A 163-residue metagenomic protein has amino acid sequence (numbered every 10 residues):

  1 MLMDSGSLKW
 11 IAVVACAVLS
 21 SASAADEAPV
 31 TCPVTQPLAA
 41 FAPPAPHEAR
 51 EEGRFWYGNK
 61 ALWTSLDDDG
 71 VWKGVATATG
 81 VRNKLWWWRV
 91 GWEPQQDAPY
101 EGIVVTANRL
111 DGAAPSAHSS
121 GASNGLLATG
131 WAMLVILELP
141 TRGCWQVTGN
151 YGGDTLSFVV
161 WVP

Functional and structural regions predicted by a protein language model:
L2, A24-A25: Intrinsically disordered, low-complexity regulatory regions of eukaryotic regulatory proteins
L2-I11: Bacterial N-terminal signal peptides that target proteins for export
V14-A24: Hydrophobic h-region of N-terminal signal peptides that target proteins for export in Gram-negative bacteria
D26-P140, C144-P163: Contiguous segments within soluble domain cores/interaction surfaces
